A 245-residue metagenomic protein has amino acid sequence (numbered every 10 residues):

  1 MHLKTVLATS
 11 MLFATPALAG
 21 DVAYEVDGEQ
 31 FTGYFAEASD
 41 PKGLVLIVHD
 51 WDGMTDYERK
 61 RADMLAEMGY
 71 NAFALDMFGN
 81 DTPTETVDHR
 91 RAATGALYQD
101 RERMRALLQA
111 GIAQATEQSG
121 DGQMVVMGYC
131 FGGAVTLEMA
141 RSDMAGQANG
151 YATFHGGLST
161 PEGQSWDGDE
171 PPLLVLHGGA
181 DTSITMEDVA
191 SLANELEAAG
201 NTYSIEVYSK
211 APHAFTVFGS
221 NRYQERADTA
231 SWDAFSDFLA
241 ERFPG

Functional and structural regions predicted by a protein language model:
M1-L18: Gram-negative bacterial Sec-dependent N-terminal signal peptides
V22-S119, G219: Serine-hydrolase catalytic machinery in alpha/beta-hydrolase-like enzymes
R61, T185-E195: Short alpha-helix in the alpha/beta-hydrolase fold that links the catalytic acid
D76, M127-Y129, A152-H155, L176 (+1 more regions): Alpha/beta-hydrolase-fold catalytic nucleophile elbow
L108-G168: Primarily recognizes the serine-hydrolase "nucleophile elbow" in alpha/beta-hydrolase and SGNH/GDSL folds
D167-L173, A199-N201: Short, proline-enriched alpha-helix->beta-strand connector loops that line the catalytic pocket of alpha/beta-hydrolase
V175-H177, D181: Short beta-strand/loop motif that positions the catalytic acidic residue of the alpha/beta-hydrolase fold
E197, T202-G245: C-terminal catalytic histidine-bearing segment of alpha/beta-hydrolase fold enzymes
